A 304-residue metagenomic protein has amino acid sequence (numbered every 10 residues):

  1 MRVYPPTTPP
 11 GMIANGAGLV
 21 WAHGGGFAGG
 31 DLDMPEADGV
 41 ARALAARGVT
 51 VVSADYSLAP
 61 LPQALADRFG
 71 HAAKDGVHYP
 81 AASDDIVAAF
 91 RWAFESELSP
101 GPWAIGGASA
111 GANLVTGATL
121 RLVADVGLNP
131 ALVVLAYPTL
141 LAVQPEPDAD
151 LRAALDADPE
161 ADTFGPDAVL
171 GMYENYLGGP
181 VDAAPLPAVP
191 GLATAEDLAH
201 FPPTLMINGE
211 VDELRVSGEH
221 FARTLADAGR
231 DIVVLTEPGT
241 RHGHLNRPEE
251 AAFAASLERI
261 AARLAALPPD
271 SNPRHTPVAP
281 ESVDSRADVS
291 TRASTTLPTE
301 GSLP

Functional and structural regions predicted by a protein language model:
M1-V283, A287-T291, L303-P304: Alpha/beta-hydrolase superfamily serine-hydrolase fold, recognizing
S294: Short polybasic linear motifs
